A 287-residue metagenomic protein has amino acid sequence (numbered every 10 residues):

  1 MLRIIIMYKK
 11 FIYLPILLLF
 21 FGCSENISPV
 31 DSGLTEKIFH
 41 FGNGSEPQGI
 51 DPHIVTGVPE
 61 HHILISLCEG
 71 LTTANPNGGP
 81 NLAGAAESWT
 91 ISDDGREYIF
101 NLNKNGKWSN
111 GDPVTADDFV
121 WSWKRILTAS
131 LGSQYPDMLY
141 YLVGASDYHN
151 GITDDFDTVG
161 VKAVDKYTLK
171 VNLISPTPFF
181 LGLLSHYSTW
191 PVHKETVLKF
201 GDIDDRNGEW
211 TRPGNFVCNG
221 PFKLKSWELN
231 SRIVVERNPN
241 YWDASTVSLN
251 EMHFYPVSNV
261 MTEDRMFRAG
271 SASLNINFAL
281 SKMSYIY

Functional and structural regions predicted by a protein language model:
F20-G22: C-terminal motif of bacterial Sec signal peptides marking the signal peptidase cleavage site
S24-N26: Bacterial signal peptide processing site
T35-S45, E87, E97-F100, F119-S122 (+4 more regions): Short, well-ordered beta-strand elements
G42-D93, V217-C218: N-terminal lobe/hinge region of extracytoplasmic solute-binding protein
P76, N172-V247, E251, M261: Gly/Pro-rich hinge or "lid" segments in bacterial periplasmic/extracellular proteins
E87-Y135, K170, E263-M266: Aromatic- and charge-enriched surface segment that lines or borders ligand/interaction sites
N101, V120, L131-K199: Surface-exposed binding/hinge segments that line and control ligand-binding clefts or catalytic entry sites
K225-E236, H253-Y287: Extracellular/periplasmic solute-recognition and catalytic clefts
